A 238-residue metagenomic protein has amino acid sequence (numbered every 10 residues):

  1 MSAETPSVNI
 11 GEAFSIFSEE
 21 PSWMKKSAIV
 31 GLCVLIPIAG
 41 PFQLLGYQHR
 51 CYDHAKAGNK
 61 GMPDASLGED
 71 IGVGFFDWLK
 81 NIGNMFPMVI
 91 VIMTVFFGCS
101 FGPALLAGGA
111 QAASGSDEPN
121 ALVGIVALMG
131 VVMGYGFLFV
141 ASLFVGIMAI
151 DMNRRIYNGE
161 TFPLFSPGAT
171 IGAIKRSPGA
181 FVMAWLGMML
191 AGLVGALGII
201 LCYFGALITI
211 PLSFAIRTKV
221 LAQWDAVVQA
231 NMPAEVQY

Functional and structural regions predicted by a protein language model:
S2-A3, A13, S100, S114-G130: Subset-of-secretome marker
A3-V34, D64-V91, V145-L197, T218 (+2 more regions): Interfacial aromatic "cap" segments that immediately flank transmembrane helices in multipass membrane proteins
V34-A57, V89, M93, A121-L164 (+1 more regions): Selective recognition of hydrophobic, aromatic-rich stretches within alpha-helical transmembrane segments of polytopic
A39-S100: Selected alpha-helical membrane-embedding segments in polytopic membrane proteins
Y52-P63, A112-A121, T170: Perimembrane loop-to-helix junctions flanking transmembrane segments
I92-S114: Membrane-helix interface motif
A110-D117, E160-L164: Peri-membrane helix termini and adjoining interfacial loops of integral membrane proteins
P233-Y238: Intrinsically disordered cytoplasmic terminal tails of membrane proteins
